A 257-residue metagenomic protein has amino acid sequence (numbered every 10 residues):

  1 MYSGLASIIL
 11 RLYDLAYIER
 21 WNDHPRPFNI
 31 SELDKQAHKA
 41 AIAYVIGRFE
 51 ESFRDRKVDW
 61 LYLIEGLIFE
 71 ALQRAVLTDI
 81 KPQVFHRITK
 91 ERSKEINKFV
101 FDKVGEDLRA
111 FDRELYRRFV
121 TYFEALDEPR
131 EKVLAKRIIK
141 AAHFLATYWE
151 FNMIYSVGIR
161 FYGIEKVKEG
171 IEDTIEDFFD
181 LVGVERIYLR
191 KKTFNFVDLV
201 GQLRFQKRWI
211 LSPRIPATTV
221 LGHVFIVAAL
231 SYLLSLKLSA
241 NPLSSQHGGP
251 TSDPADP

Functional and structural regions predicted by a protein language model:
M1-P257: Alpha-helical, largely C-terminal catalytic domains that coordinate divalent metal ions via clustered Asp/Glu/His
